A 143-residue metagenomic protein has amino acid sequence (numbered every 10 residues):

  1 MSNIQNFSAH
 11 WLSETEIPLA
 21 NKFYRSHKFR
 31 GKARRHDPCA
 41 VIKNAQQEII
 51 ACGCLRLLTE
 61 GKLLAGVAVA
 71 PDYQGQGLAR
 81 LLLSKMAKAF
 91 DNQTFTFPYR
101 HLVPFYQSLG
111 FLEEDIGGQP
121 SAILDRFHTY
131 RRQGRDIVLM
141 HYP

Functional and structural regions predicted by a protein language model:
M1-R34, V41-K43, D136-P143: Short amphipathic alpha-helix that is part of the acyltransferase structural core
P38, E60, N92: Short coil/turn segments at beta-strand junctions that form active-site/ligand-binding loops
V41, E48-R56, G61-A68: Conserved beta-strand in the GNAT
A51-C52, R80-K85, F105-S108: Hydrophobic, well-ordered beta-alpha structural blocks that scaffold small-molecule cofactor pockets
V69, G75-K88: Conserved acetyl-CoA-binding loop-helix of GNAT-fold acetyltransferases
Q76, R80, L124-R135: Accessory recognition modules or surfaces
K88-H101: Conserved GNAT acetyl-CoA-binding A-motif
R100-Y130: Conserved active-site alpha-helix within GNAT-family acetyltransferase domains
